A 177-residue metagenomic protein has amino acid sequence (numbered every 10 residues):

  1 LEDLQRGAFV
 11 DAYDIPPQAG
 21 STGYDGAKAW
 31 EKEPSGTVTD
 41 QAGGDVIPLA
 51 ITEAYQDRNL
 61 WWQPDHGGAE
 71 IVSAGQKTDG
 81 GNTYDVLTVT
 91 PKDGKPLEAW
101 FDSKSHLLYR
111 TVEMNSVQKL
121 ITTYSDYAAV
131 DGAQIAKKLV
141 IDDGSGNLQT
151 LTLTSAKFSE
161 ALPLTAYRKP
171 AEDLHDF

Functional and structural regions predicted by a protein language model:
L1-E2, T22-G26, T39-P48, F101 (+2 more regions): Short amphipathic beta-strand/extended segments with alternating polar/hydrophobic composition
L1-T37, G67-S73, T78, P91: N-terminal mature ectodomain segment of secretory-pathway/periplasmic proteins
W30-N59: Acidic/charged, solvent-exposed loop-and-adjacent secondary-structure segments enriched in E/D, K/R, S/T, and G/P
R58, A74, G132-I135: A general structural signal for short secondary-structure boundary/capping elements
L60-A74, Q118-I121: A short, amphipathic edge element
G80-D173: Gly/Pro-enriched, hydrophobic low-complexity segments that function as extracytoplasmic propeptides/linkers
